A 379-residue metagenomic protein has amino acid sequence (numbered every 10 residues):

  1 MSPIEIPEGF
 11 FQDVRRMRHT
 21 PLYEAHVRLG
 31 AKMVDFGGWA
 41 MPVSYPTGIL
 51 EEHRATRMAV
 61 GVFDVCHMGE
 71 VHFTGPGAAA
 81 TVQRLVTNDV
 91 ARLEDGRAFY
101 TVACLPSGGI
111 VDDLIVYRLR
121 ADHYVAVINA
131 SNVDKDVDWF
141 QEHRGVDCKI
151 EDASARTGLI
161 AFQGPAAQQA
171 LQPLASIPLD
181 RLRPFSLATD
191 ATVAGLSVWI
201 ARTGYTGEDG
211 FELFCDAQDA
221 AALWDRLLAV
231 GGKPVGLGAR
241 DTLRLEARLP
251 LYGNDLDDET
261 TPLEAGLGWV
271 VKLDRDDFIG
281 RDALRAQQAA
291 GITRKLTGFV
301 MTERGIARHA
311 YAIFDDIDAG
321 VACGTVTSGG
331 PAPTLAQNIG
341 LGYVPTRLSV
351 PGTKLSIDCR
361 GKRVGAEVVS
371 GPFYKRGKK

Functional and structural regions predicted by a protein language model:
M1-T101, G109-V111, G238: Acidic, proline/glycine-enriched N-terminal capping motif
S2-G37, M41-S44, L119-K379: Conserved, structured C-terminal
I49-M58, A103-D113, R144-V146, T192-W199 (+1 more regions): Short amphipathic beta-strand starts and helix->beta connectors
P76-I110, A167-L196: Internal amphipathic helical hairpin motif
D89-H143: Well-ordered mid-protein domain cores that form the structural environment of catalytic cofactors
